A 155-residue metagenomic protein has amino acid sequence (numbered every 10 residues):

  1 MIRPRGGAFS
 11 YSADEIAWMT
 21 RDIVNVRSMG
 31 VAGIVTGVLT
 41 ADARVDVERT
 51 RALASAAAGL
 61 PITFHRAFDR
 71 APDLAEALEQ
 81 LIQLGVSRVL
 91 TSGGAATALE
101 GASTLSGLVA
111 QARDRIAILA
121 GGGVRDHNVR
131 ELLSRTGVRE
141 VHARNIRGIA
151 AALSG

Functional and structural regions predicted by a protein language model:
M1-F9, V45-A67, E100-D126, I149-G155: Alpha-helix-loop-beta-strand connector modules within alpha/beta enzyme cores
M1-T50, A54: Glycine/small-residue-rich loop that forms an oxyanion/phosphate-binding "nest" at active or ligand-binding sites
P4, S28-V31, G59, Q83-V86 (+1 more regions): A generic structural signal for ordered alpha-helices
G7-D14, G37-A41, H65-D69, S92-A96 (+1 more regions): Conserved short-loop catalytic and cofactor-binding motifs
S10-N25, D69-L84, L105-A120, V124-A143: Catalytic cores of alpha/beta
N25-A43, V86-G101, V124-R125, T136-L153: Glycine-rich phosphate-binding active-site loops on the catalytic face of alpha/beta enzymes
L53-L99: Histidine/lysine/aspartate-rich catalytic loop segments that bind and position anionic ligands
